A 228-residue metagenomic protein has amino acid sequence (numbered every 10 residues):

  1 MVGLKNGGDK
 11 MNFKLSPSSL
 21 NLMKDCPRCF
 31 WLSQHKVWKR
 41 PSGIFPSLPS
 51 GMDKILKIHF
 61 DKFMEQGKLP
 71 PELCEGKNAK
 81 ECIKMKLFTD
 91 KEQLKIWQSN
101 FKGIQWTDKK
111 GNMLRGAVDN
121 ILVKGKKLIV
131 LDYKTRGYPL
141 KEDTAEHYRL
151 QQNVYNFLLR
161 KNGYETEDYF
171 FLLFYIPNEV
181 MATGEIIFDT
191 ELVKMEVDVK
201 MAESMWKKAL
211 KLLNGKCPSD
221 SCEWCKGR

Functional and structural regions predicted by a protein language model:
M1-I121: Metal-dependent nuclease catalytic cores that hydrolyze phosphodiester bonds in DNA/RNA, characterized by
K14-L15, L158-R228: Metal-dependent nuclease catalytic regions and adjoining charged, substrate-binding loops involved in nucleic-acid end
K24, K36, E65, T135-Y138 (+3 more regions): Hydrophobic/aromatic-lined pockets within catalytic cores
W31, L122, I129-D132, E167-F174 (+1 more regions): A structural signal for short, well-ordered beta-strand segments and their strand-loop junctions that often border
W31-L32, K39-P41, Y138-L140, N178-A182: Short catalytic/ligand-binding loop motif for oxyanion handling, primarily in non-cytosolic enzymes, centered on
F45-P49, G137-E146, F188-M195: Short histidine-centered catalytic/ligand-binding loop motif
I104-L150: Non-catalytic protein-protein interaction segments used by genome-maintenance enzymes to assemble and couple activities
Y148-K161: An active-site-proximal "capping" alpha-helix that borders the catalytic cofactor pocket
